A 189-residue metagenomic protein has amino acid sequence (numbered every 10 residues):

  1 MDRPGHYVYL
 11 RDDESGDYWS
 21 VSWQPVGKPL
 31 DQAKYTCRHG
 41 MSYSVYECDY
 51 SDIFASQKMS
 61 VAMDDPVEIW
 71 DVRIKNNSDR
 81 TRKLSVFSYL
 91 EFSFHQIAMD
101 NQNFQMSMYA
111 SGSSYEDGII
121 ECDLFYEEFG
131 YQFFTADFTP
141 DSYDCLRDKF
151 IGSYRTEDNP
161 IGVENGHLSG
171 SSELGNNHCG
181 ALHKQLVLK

Functional and structural regions predicted by a protein language model:
M1-K189: Anionic coordination/interaction segments
